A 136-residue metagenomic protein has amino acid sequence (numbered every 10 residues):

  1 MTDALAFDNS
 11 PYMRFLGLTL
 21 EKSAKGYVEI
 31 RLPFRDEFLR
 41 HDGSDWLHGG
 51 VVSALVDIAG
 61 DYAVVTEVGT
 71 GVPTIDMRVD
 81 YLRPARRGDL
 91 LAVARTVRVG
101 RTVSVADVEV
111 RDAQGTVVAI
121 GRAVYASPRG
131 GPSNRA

Functional and structural regions predicted by a protein language model:
M1-A136: Terminal targeting signals and extreme-terminal segments of soluble enzymes
